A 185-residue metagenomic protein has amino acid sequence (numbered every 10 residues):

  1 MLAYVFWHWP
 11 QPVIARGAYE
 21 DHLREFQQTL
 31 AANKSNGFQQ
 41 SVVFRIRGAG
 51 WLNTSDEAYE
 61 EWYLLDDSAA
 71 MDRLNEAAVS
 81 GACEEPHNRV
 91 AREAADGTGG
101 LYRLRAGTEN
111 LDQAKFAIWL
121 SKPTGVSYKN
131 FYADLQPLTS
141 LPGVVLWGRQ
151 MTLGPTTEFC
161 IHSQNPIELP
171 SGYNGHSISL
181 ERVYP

Functional and structural regions predicted by a protein language model:
M1-P185: Macromolecular interaction modules
